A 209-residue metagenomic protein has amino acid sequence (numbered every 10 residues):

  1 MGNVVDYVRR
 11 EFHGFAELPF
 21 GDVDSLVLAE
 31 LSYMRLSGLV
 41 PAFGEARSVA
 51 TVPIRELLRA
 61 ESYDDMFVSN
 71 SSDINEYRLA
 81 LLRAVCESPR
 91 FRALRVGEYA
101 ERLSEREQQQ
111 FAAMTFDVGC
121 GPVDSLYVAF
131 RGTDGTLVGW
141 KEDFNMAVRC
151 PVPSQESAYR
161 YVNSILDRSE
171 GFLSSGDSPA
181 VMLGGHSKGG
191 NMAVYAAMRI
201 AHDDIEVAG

Functional and structural regions predicted by a protein language model:
M1-G184, N191-G209: Non-catalytic, mobile gating and regulatory segments of ester bond hydrolases
